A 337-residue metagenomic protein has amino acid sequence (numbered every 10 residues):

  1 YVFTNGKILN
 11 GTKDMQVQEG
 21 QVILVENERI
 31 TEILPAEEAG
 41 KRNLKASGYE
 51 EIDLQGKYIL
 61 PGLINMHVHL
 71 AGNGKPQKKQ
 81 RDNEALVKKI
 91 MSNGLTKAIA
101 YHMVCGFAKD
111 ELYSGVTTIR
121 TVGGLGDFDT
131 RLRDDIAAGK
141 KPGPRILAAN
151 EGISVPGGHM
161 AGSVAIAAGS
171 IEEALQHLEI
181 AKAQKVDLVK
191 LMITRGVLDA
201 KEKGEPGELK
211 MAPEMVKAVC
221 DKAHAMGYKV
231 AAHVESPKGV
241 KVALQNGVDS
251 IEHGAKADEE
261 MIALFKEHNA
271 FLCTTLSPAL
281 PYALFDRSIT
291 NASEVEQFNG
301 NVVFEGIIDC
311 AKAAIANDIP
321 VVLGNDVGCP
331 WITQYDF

Functional and structural regions predicted by a protein language model:
I8, T12-L60: Histidine-rich, glycine-flanked metal-binding segment
Y58-D135, H159, N246: Metal-associated gating/positioning segment near the N- to mid-region
G72-A100, N150, V155-A161, V197-L209 (+1 more regions): Active-site gating loops and adjacent loop-to-helix segments of metal-dependent hydrolytic enzymes
K75-Q77, D129, D199-E202, V240-N246 (+3 more regions): Histidine/acidic-residue-rich catalytic or RNA/ligand-binding cores of hydrolases and nuclease-related proteins
V104-D129, G143-G152, V186-A200, K229 (+3 more regions): Divalent metal-dependent hydrolysis catalytic cores, especially in the metallo-beta-lactamase
D134-G152, P206-A232, C273-S277: Alpha-helix-loop-beta-strand connector modules within alpha/beta enzyme cores
I166-L244: Metal-dependent enolase-superfamily TIM-barrel catalytic cores that perform enediolate-based chemistry
A225, K229, V295, N301-F337: His/Asp/Glu-enriched, well-ordered alpha-helical/loop segment that forms or immediately abuts the divalent-metal
